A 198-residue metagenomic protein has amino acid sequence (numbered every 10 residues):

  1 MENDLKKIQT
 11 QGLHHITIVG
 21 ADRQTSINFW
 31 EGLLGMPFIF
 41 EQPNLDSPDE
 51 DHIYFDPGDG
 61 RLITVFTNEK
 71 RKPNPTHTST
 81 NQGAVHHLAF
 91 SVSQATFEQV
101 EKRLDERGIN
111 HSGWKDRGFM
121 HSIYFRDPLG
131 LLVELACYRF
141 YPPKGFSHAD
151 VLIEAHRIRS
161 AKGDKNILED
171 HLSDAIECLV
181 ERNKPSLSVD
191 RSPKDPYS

Functional and structural regions predicted by a protein language model:
M1-I8: A detector for short, charged/polar N-terminal pre-domain segments
Q11, G20-Q24, N81-G83, L88-L132 (+2 more regions): Vicinal oxygen chelate
L13, E50-H52, M120: Short coil/loop residues immediately preceding or within conserved phosphate-binding loops of NTP-utilizing enzyme
V19-I63: Core segments of cupin and vicinal oxygen chelate
D49, R71-T76: A short, acidic/glycine-rich surface segment
G58-L62, K70-R71, A95-F97: Short, charged/polar surface micro-motifs in flexible loops or helix N-caps
L62-V65, E134-L135: Short glycine-/small-residue motifs
